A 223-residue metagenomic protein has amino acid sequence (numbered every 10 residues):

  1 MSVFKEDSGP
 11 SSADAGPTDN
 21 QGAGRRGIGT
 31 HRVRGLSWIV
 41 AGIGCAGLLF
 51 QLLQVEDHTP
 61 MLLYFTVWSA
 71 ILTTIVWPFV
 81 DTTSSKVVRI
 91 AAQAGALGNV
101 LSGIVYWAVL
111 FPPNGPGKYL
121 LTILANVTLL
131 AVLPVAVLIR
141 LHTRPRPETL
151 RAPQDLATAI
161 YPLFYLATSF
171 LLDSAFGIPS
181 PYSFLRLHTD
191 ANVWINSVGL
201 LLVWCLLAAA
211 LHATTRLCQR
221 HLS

Functional and structural regions predicted by a protein language model:
G22-V40: N-terminal membrane topogenic signal
L49-D57, W107-G117: Juxtamembrane "helix-exit" motif on the non-cytosolic side of transmembrane helices
T59-F65, A91, G115-T128, L150-Q154 (+1 more regions): Non-cytosolic membrane-interface motifs at loop->transmembrane helix junctions
S85-G98, R151-I160: Interfacial segments of alpha-helical transmembrane regions
L101-P113, F164-F176: C-terminal TM-helix exit segments that contain a strictly Trp-centered aromatic cap at the helix terminus
T122-V135, W194-L202: Membrane-interface loop-to-helix entry segments
P134-L150: Alpha-helical transmembrane segments in multipass membrane proteins, preferentially the mid-helix core
F176-H212: Membrane-interface transmembrane-helix boundary segments in multi-pass integral membrane proteins
